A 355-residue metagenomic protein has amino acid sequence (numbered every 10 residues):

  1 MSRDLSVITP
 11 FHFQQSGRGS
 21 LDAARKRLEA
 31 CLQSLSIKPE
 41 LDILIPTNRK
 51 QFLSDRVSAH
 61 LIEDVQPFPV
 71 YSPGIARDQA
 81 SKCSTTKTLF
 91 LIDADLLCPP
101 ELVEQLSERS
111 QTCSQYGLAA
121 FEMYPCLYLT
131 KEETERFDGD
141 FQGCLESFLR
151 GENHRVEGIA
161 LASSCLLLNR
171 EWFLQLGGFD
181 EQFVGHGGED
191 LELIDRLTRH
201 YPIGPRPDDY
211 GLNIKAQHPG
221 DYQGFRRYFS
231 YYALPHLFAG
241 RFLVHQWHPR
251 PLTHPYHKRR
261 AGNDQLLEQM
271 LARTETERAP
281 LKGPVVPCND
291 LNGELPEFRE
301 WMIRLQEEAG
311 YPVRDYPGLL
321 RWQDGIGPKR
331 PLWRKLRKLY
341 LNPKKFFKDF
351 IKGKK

Functional and structural regions predicted by a protein language model:
M1-Q33: N-proximal low-complexity "stem/linker" segments adjacent to membrane-targeting elements
D4-I8, D42, E192: Cell-envelope/extracellular polymer assembly enzymes that use nucleotide-activated donors
G19-L21, G185, E189-G353: C-terminal catalytic/acceptor-binding lobe
D22-Q66: Acidic donor-binding segment of Leloir-type glycosyltransferases
N48, I92-A94, D180: Active-site acidic Asp-centered loop
P67-C83: Glycine-rich, basic loop-to-helix element that forms the pyrophosphate-binding segment of sugar-nucleotide handling
K87-P99: Short beta-strand-to-loop acidic/aromatic patch adjacent to the donor-nucleotide binding site
Q105-Q182: Conserved catalytic core of nucleotide-sugar-dependent glycosyltransferases
